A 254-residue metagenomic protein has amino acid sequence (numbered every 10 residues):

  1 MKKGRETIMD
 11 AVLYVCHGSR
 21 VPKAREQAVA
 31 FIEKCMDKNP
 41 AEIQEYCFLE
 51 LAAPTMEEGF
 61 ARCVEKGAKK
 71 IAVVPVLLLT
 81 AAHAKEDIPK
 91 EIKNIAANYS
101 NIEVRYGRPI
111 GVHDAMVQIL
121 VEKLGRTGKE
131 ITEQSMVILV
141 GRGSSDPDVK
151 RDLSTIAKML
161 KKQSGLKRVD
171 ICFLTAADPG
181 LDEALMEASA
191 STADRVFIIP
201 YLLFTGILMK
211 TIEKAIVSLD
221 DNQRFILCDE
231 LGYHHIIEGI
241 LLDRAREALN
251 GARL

Functional and structural regions predicted by a protein language model:
K2-L254: Active-site-proximal alpha-helix that buttresses catalytic centers in soluble enzyme cores
